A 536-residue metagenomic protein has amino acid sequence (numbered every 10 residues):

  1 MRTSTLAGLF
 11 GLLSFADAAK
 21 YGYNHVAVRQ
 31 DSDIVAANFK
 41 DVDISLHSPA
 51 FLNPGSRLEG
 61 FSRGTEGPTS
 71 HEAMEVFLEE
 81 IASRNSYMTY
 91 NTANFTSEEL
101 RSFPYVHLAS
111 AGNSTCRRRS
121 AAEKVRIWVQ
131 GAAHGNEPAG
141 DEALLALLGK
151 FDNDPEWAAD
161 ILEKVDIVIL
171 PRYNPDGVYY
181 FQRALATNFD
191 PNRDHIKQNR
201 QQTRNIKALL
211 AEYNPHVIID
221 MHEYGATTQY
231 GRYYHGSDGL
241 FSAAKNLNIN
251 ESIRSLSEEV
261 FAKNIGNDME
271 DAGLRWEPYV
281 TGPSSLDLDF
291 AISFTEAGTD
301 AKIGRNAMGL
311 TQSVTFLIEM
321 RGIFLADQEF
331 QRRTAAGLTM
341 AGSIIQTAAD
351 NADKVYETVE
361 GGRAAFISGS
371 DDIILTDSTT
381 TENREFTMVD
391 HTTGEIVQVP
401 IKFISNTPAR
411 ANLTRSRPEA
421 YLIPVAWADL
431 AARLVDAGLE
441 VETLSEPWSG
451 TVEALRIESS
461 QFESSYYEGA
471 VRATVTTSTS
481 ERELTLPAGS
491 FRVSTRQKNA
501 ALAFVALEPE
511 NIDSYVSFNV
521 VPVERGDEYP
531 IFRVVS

Functional and structural regions predicted by a protein language model:
R2-G8, L12-S536: M14 metallocarboxypeptidase catalytic domain recognition
